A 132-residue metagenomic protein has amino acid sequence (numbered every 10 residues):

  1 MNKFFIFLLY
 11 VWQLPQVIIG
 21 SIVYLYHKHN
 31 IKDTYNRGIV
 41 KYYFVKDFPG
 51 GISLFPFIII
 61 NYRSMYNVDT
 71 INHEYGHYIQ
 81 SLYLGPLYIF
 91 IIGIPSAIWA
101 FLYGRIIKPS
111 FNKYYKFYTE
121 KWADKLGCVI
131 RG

Functional and structural regions predicted by a protein language model:
N2-K3, Y66-N67, Y83-L87: Membrane-helix interface segments
N2-N36, V40-K41, K46-F48, I89-G132: Metalloprotease/metallohydrolase-associated module, dominated by Zn2+-dependent proteases
I39-M65: Active-site scaffold of zinc-dependent metalloenzymes
Y66-Y78: Short alpha-helical catalytic segment bearing the HExxH-like zincin motif of zinc-dependent metalloproteases
Y75-I92: Catalytic Zn2+-binding segment of zinc metalloproteases
